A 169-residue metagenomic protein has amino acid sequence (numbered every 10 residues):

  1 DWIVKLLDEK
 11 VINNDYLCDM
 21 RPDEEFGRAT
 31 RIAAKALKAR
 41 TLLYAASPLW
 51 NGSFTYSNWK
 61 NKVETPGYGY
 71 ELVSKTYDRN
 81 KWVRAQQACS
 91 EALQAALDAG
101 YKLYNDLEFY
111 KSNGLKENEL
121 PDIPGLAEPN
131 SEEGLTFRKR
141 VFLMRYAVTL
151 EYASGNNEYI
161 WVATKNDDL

Functional and structural regions predicted by a protein language model:
D1-D168: Structured, solvent-exposed acidic/aromatic patches
